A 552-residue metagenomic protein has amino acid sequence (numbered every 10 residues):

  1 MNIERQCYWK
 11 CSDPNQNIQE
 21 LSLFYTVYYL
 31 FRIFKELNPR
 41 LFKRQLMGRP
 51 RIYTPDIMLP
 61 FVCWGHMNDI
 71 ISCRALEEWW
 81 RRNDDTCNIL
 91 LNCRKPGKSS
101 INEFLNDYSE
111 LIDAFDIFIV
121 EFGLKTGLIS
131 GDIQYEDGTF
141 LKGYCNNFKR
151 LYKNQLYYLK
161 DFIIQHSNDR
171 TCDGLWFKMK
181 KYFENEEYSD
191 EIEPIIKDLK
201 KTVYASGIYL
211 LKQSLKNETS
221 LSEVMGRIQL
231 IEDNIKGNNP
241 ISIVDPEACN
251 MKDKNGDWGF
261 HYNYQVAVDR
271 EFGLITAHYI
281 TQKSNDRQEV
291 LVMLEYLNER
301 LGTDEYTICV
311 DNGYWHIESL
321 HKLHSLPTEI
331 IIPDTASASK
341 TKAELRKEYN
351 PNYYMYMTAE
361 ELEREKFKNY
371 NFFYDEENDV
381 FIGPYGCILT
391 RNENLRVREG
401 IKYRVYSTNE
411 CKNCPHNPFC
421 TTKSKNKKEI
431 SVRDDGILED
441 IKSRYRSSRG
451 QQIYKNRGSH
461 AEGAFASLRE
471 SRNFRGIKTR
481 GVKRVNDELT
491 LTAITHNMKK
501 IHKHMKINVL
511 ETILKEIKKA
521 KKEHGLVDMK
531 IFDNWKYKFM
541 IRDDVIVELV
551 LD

Functional and structural regions predicted by a protein language model:
M1-F24: Hydrophobic alpha-helical membrane-insertion signals
E4, G48-R51, I57, V62 (+2 more regions): Anion-binding and metal-coordination hotspots
N17-C63, V432: Basic, short loop/linker segments at the boundary and entry of helix-turn-helix/winged-helix-like folds
I89-L90: Short, solvent-exposed loop/turn and secondary-structure capping segments
